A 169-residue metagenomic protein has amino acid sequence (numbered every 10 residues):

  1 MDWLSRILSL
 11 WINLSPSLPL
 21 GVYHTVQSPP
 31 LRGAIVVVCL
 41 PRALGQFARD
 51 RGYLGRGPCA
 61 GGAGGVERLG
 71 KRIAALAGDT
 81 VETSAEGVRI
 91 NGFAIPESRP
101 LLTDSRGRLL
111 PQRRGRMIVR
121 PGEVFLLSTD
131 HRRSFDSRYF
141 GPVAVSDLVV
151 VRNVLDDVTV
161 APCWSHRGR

Functional and structural regions predicted by a protein language model:
M1-R68, M117-I118, R138-R169: Protein maturation boundaries and topogenic segments
A34-V36, D79, E123: Structural motif
V38, R49-G52, A94-T103: Glycine-rich, pocket-lining loop/helix-strand segments that form or immediately flank
P58-A60, L101-R108: Short, flexible loop segments at the rims of nucleotide/cofactor-binding pockets, characterized by
A63-E97: Mid-length scaffold segments of soluble, non-membrane domains
A74, R89-A94, S98, R106-R169: Beta-strand-rich cores of mature extracytoplasmic or soluble domains
